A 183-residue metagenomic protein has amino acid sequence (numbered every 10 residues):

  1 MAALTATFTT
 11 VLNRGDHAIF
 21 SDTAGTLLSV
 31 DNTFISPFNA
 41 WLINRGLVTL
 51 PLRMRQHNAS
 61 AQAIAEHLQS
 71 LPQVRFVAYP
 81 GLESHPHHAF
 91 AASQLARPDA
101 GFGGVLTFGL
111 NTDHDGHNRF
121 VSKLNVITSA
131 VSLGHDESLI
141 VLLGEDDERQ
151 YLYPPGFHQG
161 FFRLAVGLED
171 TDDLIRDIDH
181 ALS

Functional and structural regions predicted by a protein language model:
M1, D22-T23, L110, L168: Short loop or secondary-structure boundary microenvironments that flank and position key functional residues
M1-S21, L27-V30: Conserved beta-loop-alpha segment that forms the PLP phosphate-binding cup at the N-terminus of a helix
T9-T10, A89-D99, Y151-G156: Short, flexible, solvent-exposed loop/turn segments with mixed acidic/basic and small polar residues
V11, P72, L182: Active-site catalytic pocket residues across diverse enzymes, especially alpha/beta-hydrolases
H17-I19, F76-G81, F162: Beta-strand segments within the central parallel beta-sheet cores of soluble alpha/beta enzyme folds
A24, L28-V105, G109-L139: Active-site C-terminal subdomain of aminotransferase-like
S122-K123, S138-S183: PLP-dependent enzyme catalytic core of the Aspartate aminotransferase-like
